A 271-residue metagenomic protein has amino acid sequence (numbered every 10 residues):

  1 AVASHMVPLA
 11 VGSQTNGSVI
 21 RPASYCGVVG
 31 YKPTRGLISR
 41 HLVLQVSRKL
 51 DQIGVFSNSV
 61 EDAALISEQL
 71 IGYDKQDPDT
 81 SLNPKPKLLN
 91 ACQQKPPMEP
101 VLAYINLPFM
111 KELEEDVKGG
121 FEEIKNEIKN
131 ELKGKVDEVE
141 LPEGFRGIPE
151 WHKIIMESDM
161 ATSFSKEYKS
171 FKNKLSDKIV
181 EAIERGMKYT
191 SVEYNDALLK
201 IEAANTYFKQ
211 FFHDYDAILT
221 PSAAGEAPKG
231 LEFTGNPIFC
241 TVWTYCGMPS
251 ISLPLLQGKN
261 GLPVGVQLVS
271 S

Functional and structural regions predicted by a protein language model:
A1-L70, M248-G265: Short glycine/serine-rich loop segments
V7, Y215-D216: Short, high-confidence coil segments that cap the C-terminus of an alpha-helix and link into the following beta-strand
K32-G119: A short helix-breaking turn/cap at a secondary-structure junction
K75-S81, E131-P142: Flexible, glycine/charged-enriched surface loops at secondary-structure junctions
T80, H152, D196, S222-T241: Short, surface-exposed loop/helix-turn segments at secondary-structure junctions that function as lids/hinges flanking
Q93-I105, K135, K153-K209, P254-G265: Short helix-loop capping/hinge segments that flank enzyme active sites or metal/cofactor-binding pockets
Y207-K209, F233-P254: Small-aliphatic-rich amphipathic alpha-helix that forms the alpha element of a beta-alpha
